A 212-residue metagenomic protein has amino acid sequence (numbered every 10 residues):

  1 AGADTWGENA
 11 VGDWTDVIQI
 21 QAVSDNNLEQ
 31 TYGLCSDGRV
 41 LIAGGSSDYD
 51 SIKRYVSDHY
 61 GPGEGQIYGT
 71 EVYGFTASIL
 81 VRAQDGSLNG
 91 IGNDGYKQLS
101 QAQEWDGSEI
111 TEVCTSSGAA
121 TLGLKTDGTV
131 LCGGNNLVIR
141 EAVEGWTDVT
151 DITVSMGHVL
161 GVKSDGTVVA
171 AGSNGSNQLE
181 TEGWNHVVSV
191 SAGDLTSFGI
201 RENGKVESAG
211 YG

Functional and structural regions predicted by a protein language model:
A1-D13, E29, G44-I67, G92-D106 (+3 more regions): Short glycine/serine- and acidic-residue-enriched loop/turn motifs that recur at repeat junctions
A3, D25, S36, G45 (+11 more regions): Short loop/turn segments immediately following the C-termini of beta-strands
G7, E29, G38-V40, A77 (+8 more regions): Repetitive beta-architecture junctions, highlighting loop-to-beta-strand starts across blade-like repeats
D16, N27-L28, F75-T76, E109 (+5 more regions): Beta-rich catalytic cores
Q19, S36-R39, D85-S87, E112 (+5 more regions): Tandem repeat domain/solenoid detector
I20, Y32, T70-V72, L80 (+6 more regions): Hydrophobic core register within WD40 beta-propeller blades
V23, G63-E64, Y68-E71, F75 (+1 more regions): A structural motif
E29-G33, I42, A77-V81, G90 (+6 more regions): Conserved core positions of repeat-based scaffolds
